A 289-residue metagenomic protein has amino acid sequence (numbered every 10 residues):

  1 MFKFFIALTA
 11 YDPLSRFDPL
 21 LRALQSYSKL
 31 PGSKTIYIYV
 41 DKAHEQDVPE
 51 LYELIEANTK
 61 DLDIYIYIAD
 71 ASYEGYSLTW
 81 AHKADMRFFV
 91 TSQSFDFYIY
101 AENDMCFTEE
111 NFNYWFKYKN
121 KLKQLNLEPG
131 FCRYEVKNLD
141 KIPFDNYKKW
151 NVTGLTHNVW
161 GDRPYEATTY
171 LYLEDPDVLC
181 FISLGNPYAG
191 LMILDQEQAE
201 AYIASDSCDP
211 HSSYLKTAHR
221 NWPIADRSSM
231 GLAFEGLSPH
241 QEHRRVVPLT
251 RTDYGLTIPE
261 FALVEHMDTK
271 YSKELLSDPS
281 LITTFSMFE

Functional and structural regions predicted by a protein language model:
M1-Q25: N-proximal low-complexity "stem/linker" segments adjacent to membrane-targeting elements
S15-R16, A43-L51: Short, charged/polar "capping" segments at the starts of alpha-helices and the immediately preceding loops
R22-K34: Short, acidic, metal-binding catalytic loop of nucleotide-sugar glycosyltransferases
K34-E45, A69-A71: Short beta-strand/loop segment that forms part of the nucleotide-sugar
P49-D96: Active-site-proximal specificity loops/subdomain of glycosyltransferases
F95-C106: Short beta-strand-to-loop acidic/aromatic patch adjacent to the donor-nucleotide binding site
T108-D209: Conserved catalytic core of nucleotide-sugar-dependent glycosyltransferases
P187-Y188, L194-E289: C-terminal catalytic/acceptor-binding lobe
